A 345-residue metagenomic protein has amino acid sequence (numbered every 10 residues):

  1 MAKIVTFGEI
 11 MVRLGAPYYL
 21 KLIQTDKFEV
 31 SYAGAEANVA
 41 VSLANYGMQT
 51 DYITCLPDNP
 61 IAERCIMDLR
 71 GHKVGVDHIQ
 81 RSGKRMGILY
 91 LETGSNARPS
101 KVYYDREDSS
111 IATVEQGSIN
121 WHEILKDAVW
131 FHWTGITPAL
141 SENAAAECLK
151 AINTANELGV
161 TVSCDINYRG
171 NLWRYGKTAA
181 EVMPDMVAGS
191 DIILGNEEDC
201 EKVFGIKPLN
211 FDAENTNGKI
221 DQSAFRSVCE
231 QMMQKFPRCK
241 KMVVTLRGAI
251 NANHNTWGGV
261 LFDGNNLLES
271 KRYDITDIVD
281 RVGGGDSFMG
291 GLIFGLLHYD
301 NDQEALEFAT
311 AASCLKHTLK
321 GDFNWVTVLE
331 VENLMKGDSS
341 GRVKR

Functional and structural regions predicted by a protein language model:
M1-V74, S95-A97, V114-G117, D277-V279 (+1 more regions): Glycine-rich phosphate/adenosyl-contacting loop at the front of the ribokinase-like
Q49-I136, V331-R345: Conserved N-terminal subdomain of the carbohydrate kinase-like
T50, V76, V162-S163, L194: Hydrophobic beta-strand scaffold residues
E147-G159, E181-G189: Catalytic-core regions built around general acid/base machinery
T154-T161, F236-K240: A short helix->loop->beta-strand "cap" motif at the edges of active sites that frequently abuts
G159-I166, L172: Short beta-strand/loop segments at the ligand-binding rim of alpha/beta enzyme cores
L172-N265: Conserved phosphate/ATP/ADP-binding segment of small-molecule kinases
A252, L268-D338: Conserved post-catalytic alpha-helical subdomain immediately downstream of the catalytic base and nucleotide-binding
